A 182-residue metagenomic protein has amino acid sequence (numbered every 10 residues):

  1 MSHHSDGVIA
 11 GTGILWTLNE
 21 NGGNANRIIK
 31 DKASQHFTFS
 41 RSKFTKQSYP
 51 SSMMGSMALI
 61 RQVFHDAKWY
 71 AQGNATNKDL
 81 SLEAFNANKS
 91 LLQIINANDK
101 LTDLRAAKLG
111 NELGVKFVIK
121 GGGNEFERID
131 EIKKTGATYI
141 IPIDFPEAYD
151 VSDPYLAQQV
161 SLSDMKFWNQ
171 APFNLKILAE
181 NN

Functional and structural regions predicted by a protein language model:
M1-G121: Polyanionic/metal-chelating signatures
D6-V8, F126-E127, P146-D150: Short gly/pro/ser/thr-enriched loop/turn and capping motifs at secondary-structure boundaries
D99, G123-E125, I143-E147: Active-site-proximal loop/turn and secondary-structure-junction residues that shape catalytic pockets, frequently
G110-K116, K133-I140: Glycine-enriched alpha-helix->loop->beta-strand junction motifs that scaffold or abut catalytic
N124-T135: Active-site-adjacent beta->alpha loops and helix N-cap segments on the catalytic face of soluble alpha/beta enzymes
T138-N182: His/Asp/Glu-enriched, well-ordered alpha-helical/loop segment that forms or immediately abuts the divalent-metal
